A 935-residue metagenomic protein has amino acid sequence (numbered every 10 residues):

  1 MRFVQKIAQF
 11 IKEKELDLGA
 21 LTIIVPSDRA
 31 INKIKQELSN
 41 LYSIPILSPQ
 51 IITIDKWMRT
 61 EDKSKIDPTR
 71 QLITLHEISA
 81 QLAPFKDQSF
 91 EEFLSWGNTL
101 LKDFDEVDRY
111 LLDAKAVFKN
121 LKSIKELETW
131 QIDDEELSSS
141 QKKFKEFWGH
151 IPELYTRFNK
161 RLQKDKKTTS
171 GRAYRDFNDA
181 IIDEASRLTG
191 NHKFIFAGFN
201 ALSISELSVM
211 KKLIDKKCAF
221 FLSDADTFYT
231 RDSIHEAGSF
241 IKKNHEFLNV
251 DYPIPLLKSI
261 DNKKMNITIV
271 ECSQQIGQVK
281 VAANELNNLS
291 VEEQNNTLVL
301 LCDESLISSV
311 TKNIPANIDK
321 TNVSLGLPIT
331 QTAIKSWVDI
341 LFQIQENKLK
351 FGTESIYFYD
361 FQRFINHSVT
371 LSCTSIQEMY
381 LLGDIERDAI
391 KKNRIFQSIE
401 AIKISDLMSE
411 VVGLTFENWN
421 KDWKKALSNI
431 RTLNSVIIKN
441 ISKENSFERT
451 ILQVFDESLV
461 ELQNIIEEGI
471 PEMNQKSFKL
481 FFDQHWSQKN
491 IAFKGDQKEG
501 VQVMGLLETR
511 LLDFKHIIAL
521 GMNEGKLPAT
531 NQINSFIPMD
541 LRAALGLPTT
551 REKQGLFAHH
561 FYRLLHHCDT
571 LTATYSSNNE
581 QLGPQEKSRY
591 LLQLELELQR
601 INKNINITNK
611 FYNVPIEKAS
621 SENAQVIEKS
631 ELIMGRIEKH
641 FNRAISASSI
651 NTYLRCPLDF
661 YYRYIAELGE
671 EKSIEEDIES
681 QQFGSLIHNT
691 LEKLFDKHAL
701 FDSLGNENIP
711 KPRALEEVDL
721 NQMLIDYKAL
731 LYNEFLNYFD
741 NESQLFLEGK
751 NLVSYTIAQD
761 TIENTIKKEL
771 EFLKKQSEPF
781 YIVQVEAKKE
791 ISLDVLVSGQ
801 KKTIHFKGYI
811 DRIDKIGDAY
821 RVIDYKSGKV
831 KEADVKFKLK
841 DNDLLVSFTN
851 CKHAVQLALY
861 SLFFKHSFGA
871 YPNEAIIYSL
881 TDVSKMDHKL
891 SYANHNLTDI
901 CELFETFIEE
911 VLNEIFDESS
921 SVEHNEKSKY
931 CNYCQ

Functional and structural regions predicted by a protein language model:
M1-S48, I54-K56, D183-T353, L512-D513: Conserved motor-region signature of P-loop NTPase helicases/translocases
V25-L188, I204, Y380-E386: Basic/charged alpha-beta structural segments of nucleotide/phosphate-handling enzymes
T53, K193-L202, Q484-I533, F561-N579 (+2 more regions): Conserved helicase core region in the C-terminal RecA-like lobe
Q81-K115, E136, E292-Q294, I314-T321 (+5 more regions): Accessory helical subdomains and C-terminal extensions of nucleic-acid helicases that mediate DNA/RNA engagement
W130-F240, E271, K515-H516, I687 (+4 more regions): Conserved helicase NTPase motor core
S139-Q163, G190, N287, A401-E508 (+3 more regions): Accessory C-terminal helicase-associated subdomains
F358-R363, R431, N523-A644, Y871-N873 (+2 more regions): Accessory/regulatory regions of helicases
I518, T574, Q581, N623-Q935: RecB-family 4Fe-4S metal-dependent nuclease core
